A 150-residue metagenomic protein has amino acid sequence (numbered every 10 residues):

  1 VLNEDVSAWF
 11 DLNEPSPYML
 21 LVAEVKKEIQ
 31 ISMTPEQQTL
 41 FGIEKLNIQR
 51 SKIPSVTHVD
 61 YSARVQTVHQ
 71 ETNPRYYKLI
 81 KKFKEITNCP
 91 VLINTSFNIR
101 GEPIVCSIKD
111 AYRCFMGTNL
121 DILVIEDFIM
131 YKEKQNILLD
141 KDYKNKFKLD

Functional and structural regions predicted by a protein language model:
V1-D150: Flexible beta->alpha loop and helix N-cap segments adjacent to enzyme active/binding sites
